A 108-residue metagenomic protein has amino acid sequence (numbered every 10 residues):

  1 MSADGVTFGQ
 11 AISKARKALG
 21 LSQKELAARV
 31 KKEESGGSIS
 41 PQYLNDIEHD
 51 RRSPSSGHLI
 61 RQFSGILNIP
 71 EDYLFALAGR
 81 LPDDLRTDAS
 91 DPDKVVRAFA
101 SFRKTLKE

Functional and structural regions predicted by a protein language model:
M1-L21, A28: A short, Lys/Arg-rich alpha-helix, primarily the initiator
G20-D46: Short alpha-helical DNA-recognition segment
V30, E48, L59, A78: DNA major-groove recognition helix of helix-turn-helix
E33-E34, R51, A78-P82: The DNA-recognition helices of helix-turn-helix-type DNA-binding domains
S38, H49-G65: Short, basic-rich loop-to-helix N-cap that marks the start of a DNA-contacting helix
Q62, Y73-A76: Short, solvent-exposed amphipathic helices
A78-E108: Interfacial/linker helices and their anchor residues that mediate assembly or domain coupling
